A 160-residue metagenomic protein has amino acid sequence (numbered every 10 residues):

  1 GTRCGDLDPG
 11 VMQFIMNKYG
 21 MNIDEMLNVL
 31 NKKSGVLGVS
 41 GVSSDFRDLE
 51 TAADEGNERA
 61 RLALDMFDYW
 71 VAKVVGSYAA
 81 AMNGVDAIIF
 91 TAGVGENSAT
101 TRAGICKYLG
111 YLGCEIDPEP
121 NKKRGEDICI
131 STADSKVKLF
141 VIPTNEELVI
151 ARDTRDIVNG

Functional and structural regions predicted by a protein language model:
G1-N17: Glycine-rich phosphate-binding loop of actin/hexokinase-like ATP-binding domains
D6, S34, V94: Glycine-rich beta-alpha junction loops
D8, V42-D45: N-terminal alpha-helical segment
V11-I15, L49, V75, A151-T154: Buried hydrophobic packing segments
E25-K33, A87-I89: Beta-strand segments within the central parallel beta-sheet cores of soluble alpha/beta enzyme folds
N28, G35-V39, F46-A81: Adenine-nucleotide phosphate-binding core of ATP-dependent small-molecule kinases
R61-V85, I89, G95-G160: Internal helix-turn-beta structural module
